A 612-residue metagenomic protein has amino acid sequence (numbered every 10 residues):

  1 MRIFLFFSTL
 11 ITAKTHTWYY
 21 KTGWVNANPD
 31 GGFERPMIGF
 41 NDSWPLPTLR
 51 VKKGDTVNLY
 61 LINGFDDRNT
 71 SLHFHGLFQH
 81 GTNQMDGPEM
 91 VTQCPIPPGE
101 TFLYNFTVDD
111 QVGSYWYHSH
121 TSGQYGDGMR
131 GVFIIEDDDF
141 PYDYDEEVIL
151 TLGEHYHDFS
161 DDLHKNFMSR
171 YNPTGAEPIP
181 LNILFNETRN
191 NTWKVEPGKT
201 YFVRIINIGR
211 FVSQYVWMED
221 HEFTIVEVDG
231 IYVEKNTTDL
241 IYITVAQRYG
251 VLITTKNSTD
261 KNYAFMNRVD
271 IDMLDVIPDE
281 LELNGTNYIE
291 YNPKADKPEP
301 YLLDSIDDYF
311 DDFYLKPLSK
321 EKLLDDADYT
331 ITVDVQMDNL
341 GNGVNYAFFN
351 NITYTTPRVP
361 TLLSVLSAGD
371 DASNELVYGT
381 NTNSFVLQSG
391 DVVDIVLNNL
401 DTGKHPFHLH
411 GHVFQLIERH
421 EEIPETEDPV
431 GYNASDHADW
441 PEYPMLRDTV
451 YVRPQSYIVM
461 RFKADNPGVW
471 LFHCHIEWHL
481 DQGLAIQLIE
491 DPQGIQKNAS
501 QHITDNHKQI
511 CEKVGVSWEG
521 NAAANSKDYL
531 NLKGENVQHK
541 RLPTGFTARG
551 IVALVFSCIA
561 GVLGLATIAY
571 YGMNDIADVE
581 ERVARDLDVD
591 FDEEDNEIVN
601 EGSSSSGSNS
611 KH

Functional and structural regions predicted by a protein language model:
T9-L103, I135, D143-D145, D161 (+5 more regions): N-terminal, post-signal-peptide metal-ligating segments of extracellular/periplasmic oxidoreductases, dominated by
L61-D66, I205-G209, V396-D401: Asparagine-centered strand-capping/turn motif at beta-strand->loop junctions
D66-D67, Q79, M90-D145, I241-D296 (+2 more regions): Extracellular/periplasmic metallocenter environments
N83-M90, C94-P97, T151-L152, Y156-D325 (+3 more regions): Histidine- and aromatic-rich segments of cupredoxin/plastocyanin-like copper-binding domains
E219-V233, L400-W440, N466, E477-Q482 (+1 more regions): Active/binding-pocket-proximal capping segment
L363-S364, D371-S373, T382-S384, Q415-Y451: Intrinsic, low-complexity N-terminal interaction/targeting segments
E375-Q415, Q455: C-terminal substrate/ligand-recognition segments
G561-D575: Alpha-helical transmembrane segments
